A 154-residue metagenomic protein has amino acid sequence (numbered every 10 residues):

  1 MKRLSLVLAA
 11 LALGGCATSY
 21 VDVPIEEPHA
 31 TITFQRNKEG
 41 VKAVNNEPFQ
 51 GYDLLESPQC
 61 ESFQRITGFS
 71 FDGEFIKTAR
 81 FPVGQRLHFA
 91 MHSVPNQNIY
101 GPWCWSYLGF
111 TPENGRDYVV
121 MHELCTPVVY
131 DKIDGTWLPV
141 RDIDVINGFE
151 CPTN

Functional and structural regions predicted by a protein language model:
M1-S19: Sec-dependent bacterial lipoprotein signal peptides
C16-F110, R116-N154: Short loop/turn and low-complexity linker motifs enriched in small/turn-promoting residues
